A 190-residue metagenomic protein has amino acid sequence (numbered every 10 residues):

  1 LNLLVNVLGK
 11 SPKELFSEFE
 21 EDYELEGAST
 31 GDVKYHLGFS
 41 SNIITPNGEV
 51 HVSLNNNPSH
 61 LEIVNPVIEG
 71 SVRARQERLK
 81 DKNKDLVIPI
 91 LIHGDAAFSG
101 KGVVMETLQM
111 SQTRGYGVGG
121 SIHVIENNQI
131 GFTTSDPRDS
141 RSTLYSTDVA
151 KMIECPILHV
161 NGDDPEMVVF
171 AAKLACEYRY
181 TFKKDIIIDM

Functional and structural regions predicted by a protein language model:
L1-I90, A96-P137, I153, I157: Conserved internal helical-beta-strand scaffold that buttresses enzyme catalytic cores
H93-G94, I125-N128, N161-D164, A172 (+1 more regions): Active-site proximal loops enriched in glycine and acidic residues that flank catalytic Cys/His/Asp and coordinate
V104-T107, T143, A172: Amphipathic alpha-helical segments in well-structured domains
T113, V149, Y178: Hydrophobic/aromatic ligand-binding patch that stacks against planar heteroaromatic rings of cofactors or nucleotides
R138-S142: A short beta-strand-to-alpha-helix junction
L144-A171: Conserved thiamine diphosphate
M167-M190: Structural signature of the thiamine diphosphate
